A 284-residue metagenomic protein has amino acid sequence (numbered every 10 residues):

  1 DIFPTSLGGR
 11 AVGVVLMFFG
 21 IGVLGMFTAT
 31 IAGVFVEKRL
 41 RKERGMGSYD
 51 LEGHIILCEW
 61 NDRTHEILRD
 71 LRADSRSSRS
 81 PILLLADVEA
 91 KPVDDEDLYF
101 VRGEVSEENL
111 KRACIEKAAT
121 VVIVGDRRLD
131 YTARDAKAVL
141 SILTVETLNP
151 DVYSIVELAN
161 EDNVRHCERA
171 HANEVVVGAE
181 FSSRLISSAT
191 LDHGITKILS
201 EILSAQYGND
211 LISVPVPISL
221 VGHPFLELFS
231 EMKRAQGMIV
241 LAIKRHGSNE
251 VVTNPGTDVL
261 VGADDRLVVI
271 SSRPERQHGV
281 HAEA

Functional and structural regions predicted by a protein language model:
F3-P4, G8-M17, L24-A284: Cytosolic regulatory regions of ion transport systems
